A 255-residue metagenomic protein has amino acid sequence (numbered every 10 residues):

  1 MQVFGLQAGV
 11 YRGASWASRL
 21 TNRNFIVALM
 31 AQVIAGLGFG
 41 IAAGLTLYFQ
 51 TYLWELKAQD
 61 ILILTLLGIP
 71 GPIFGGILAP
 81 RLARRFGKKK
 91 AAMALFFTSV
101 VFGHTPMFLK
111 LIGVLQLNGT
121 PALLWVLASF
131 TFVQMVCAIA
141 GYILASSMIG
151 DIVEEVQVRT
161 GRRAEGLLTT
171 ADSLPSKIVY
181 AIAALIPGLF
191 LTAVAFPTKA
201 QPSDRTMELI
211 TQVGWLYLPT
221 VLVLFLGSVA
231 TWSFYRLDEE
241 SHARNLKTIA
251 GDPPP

Functional and structural regions predicted by a protein language model:
M1-P255: Membrane-embedded alpha-helical bundles of multi-pass transporters/translocases, especially carrier/permease families
